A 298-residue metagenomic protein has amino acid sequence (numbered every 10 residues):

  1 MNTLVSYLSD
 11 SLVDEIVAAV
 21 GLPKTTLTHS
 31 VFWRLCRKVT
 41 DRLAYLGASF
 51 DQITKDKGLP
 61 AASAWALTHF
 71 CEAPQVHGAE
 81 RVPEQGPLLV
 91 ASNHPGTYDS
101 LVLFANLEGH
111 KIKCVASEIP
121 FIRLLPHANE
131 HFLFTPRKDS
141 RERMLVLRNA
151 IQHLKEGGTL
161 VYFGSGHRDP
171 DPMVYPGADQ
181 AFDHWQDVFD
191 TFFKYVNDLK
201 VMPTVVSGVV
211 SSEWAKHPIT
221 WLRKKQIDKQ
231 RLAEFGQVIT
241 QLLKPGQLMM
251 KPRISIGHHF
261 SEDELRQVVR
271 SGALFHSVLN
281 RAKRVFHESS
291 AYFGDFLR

Functional and structural regions predicted by a protein language model:
M1-L88, Y98-V102, G109-K111, F293: Membrane-anchoring hydrophobic helices of lipid-metabolizing enzymes
G86-S92, G158-G164, L199: Generic beta-sheet signal
L88-R141: Catalytic core of membrane glycerolipid acyltransferases/transacylases, capturing the structured, soluble-facing
H94-Y98, H167-D169, V209: Gly/Ser/Thr-rich loops at beta-strand to alpha-helix junctions that form or flank small-molecule/cofactor-binding
L101-V102, L125-H127, L145, G164 (+2 more regions): A short secondary-structure junction signal
K113-A116, T159-F163, K200-V205: A structural signal for short, well-ordered beta-strand segments and their strand-loop junctions that often border
V146-E156: Short amphipathic alpha-helices and their capping/turn segments at secondary-structure boundaries
P170-R266: A cross-family acyltransferase "interaction/gating" segment
